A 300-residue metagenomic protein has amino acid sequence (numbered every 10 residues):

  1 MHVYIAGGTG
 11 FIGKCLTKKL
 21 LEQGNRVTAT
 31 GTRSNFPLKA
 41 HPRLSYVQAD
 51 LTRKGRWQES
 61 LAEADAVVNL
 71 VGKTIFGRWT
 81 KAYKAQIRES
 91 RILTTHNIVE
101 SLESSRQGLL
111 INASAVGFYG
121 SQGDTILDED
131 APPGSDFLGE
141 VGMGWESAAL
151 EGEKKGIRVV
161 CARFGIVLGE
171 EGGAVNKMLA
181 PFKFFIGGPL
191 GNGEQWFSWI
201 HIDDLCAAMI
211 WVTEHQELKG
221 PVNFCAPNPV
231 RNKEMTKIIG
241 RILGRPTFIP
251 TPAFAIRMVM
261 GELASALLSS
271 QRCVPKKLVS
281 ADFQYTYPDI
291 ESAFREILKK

Functional and structural regions predicted by a protein language model:
V3-Q23: N-terminal Rossmann NAD(P)H-binding glycine-rich loop of SDR-like oxidoreductase domains
S45-T94: NAD(P)H-binding glycine-rich loop region in Rossmannoid oxidoreductase-like domains and their noncatalytic homologs
H96-D136: Conserved Rossmann-fold NAD(P)-dependent oxidoreductase catalytic core, especially the SDR/UDP-sugar
S114, S147-E170: Conserved beta-loop-beta element that borders a ligand/cofactor-binding pocket
M143, K155-I157, L168-K177, V212-V222: Glycine/proline-rich active-site loop of Rossmann-fold NAD(P)-dependent oxidoreductases
L179-G187, Q195-P229: Alpha-helical substrate-binding/gating segment
H215-E262, R295-K300: Mid/C-terminal beta-alpha module of Rossmann-like enzyme folds, strongest in SDR-family dehydrogenases/epimerases
S265-K300: C-terminal amphipathic/interface module of NAD(P)-dependent oxidoreductases and related NAD-binding regulators
